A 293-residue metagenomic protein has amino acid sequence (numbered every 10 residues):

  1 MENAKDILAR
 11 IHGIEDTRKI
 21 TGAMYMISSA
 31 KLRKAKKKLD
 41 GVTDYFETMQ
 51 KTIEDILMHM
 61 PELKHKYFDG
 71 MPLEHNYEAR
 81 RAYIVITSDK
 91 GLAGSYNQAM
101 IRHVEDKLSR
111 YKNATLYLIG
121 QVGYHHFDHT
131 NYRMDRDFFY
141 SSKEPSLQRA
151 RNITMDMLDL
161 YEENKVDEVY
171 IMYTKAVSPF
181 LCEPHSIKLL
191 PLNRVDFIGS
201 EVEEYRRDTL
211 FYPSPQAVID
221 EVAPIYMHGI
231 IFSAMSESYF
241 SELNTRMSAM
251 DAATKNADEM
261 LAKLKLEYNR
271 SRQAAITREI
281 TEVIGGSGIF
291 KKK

Functional and structural regions predicted by a protein language model:
M1-K293: C-terminal beta-strand-loop-alpha-helix "lid" module of Rossmann-like NAD(P)-dependent dehydrogenases
